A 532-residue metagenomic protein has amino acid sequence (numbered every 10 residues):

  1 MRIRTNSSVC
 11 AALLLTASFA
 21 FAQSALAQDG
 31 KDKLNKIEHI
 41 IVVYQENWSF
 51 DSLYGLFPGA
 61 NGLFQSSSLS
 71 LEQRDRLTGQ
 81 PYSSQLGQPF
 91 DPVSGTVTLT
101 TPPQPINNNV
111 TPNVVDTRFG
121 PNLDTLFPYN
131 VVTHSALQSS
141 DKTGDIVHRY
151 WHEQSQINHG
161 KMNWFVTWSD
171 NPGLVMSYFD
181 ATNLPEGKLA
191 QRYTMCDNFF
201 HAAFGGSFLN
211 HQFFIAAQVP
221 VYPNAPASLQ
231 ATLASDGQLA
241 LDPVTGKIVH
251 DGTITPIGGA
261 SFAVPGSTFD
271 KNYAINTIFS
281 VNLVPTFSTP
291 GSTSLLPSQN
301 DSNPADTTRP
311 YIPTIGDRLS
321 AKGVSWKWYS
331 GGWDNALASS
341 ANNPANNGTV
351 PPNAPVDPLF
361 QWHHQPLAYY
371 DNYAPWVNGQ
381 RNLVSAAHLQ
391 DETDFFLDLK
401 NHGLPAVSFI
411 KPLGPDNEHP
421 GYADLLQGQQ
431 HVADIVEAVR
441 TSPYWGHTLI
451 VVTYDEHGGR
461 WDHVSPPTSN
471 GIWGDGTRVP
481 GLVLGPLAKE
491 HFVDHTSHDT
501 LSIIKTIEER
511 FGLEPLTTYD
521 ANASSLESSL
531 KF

Functional and structural regions predicted by a protein language model:
M1-A11: Bacterial N-terminal signal peptides that target proteins for export
T5, F21-Q23: Generic detector of N-terminal low-structure segments
C10-A20: Bacterial N-terminal signal peptides
A25-F532: N-terminal pro-sequences and low-complexity stem/linker regions of secreted or lumenal proteins
